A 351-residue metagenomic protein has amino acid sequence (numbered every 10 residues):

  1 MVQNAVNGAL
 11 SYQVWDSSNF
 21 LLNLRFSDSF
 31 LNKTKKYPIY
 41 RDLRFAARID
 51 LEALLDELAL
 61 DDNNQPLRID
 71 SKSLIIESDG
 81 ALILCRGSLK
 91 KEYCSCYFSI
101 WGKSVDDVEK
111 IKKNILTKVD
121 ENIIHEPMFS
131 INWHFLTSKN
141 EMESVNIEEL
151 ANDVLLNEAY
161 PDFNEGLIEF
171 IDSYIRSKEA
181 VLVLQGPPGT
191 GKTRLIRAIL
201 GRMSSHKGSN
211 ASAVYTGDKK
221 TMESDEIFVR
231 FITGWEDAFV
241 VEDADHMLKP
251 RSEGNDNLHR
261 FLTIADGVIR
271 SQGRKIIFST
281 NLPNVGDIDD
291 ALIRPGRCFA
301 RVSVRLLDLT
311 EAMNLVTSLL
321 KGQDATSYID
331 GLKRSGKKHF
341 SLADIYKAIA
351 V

Functional and structural regions predicted by a protein language model:
M1-I83: Short Lys/Arg-enriched alpha/beta "domain-start" segment
L60, L84-G87, A291, R297-V351: C-terminal alpha-helical "lid" subdomain
K90-S144: Interdomain "pre-motor" coupling segment immediately N-terminal to P-loop NTPase/helicase cores
I147-S173: N-terminal pre-Walker A segment at the start of P-loop NTPase domains
F163-E165, L200, S204-W235, G254-N255: Short glycine-rich substrate-engagement loop in P-loop NTPases that contacts/grips substrate
S177-I196: Walker A/P-loop nucleotide-binding motif
K219-M247, L258-V268: Conserved alpha-helical scaffold flanking the Walker A/P-loop in AAA+ ATPase domains
D245-S279, P283-R294: Conserved catalytic/switch belt of AAA+ P-loop NTPases
